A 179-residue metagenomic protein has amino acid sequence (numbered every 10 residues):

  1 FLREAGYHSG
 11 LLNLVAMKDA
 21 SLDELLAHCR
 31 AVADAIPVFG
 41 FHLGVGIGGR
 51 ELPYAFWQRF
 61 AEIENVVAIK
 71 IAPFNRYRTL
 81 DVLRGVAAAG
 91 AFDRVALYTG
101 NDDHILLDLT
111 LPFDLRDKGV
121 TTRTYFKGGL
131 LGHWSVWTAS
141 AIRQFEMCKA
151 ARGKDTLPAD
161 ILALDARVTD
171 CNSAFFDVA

Functional and structural regions predicted by a protein language model:
F1-Y54: Active-site beta->alpha loop and helix N-cap motifs at the rims of alpha/beta catalytic domains
G44-A179: Catalytic alpha/beta core domains of metabolic enzymes, predominantly
